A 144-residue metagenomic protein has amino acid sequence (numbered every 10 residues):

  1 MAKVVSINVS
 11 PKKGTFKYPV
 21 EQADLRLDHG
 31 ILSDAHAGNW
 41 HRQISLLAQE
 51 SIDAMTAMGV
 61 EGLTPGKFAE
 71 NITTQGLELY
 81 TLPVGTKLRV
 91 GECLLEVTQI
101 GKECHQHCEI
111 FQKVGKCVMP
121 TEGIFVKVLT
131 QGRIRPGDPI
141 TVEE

Functional and structural regions predicted by a protein language model:
M1-E144: Metal-cofactor-dependent catalytic cores
